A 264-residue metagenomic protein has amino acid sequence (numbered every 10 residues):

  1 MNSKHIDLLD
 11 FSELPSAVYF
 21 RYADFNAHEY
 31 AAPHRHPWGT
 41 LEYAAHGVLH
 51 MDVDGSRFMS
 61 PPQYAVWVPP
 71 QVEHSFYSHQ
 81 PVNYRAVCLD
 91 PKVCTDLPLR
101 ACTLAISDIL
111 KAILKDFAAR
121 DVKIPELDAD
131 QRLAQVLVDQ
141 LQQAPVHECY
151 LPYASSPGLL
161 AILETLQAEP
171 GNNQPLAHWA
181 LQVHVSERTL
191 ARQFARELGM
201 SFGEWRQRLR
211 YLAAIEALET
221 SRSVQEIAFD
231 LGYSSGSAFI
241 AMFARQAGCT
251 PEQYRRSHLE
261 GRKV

Functional and structural regions predicted by a protein language model:
M1-V48, K263: Generic protein-terminus/edge-of-domain signal
N2-H5, A241-V264: …primarily DNA-binding HTH/wHTH and HhH modules…
G55-P70: Short acidic-glycine-tyrosine-enriched beta hairpin
Q63, L190, F194, A238-F239 (+1 more regions): Short hydrophobic/aromatic patch on the recognition helix
Q71-C94, L99-A101: Ligand-binding loop in jelly-roll beta-barrel domains
C94-Q167: Amphipathic alpha-helical segments enriched in hydrophobic/aromatic residues interleaved with Lys/Arg
R120-P125, Q140-E148, I162-H178, F194 (+4 more regions): Basic, amphipathic alpha-helical hairpins
A177, R196-I240, R256-V264: Terminal helix-turn-helix DNA-binding modules in bacterial transcription factors
